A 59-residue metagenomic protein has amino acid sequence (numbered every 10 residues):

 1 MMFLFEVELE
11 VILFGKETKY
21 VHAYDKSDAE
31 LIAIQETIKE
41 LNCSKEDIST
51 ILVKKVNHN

Functional and structural regions predicted by a protein language model:
M1-K16: Short aromatic-glycine-(Arg/Gly/Cys) micro-motifs in beta-strand/loop hairpins
F3-F5, I32, E46: Charged, low-complexity amphipathic helices and coil/IDR segments
G15-D28: A short, exposed loop/beta-hairpin motif centered on an aromatic-Gly-Thr core
Q35-N59: Short, mixed-charge low-complexity intrinsically disordered segments
